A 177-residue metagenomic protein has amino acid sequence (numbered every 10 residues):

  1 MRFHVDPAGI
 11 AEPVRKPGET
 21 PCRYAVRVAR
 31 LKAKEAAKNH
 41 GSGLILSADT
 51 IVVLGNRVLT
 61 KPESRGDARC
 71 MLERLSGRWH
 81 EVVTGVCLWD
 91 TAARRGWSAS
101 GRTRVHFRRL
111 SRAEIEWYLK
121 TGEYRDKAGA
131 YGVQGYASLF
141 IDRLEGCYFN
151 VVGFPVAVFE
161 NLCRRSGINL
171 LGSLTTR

Functional and structural regions predicted by a protein language model:
M1, A48-T50, R78-T84, G101-T103: A generic structural signal for short beta-strands and their flanking turns/coil linkers
M1-L44, R57, A113, A157-E160 (+1 more regions): N-terminal polybasic phosphate/anion-binding patch
Y24, T50-H80, F107-R109: Active-site-adjacent loop/tail segments of enzyme domains
A29, D49, A68, V86 (+2 more regions): Residue-level signal for inorganic ion chemistry
S47, G85-C87, Q134: Short beta-strand segments
I51-L54, L59, W89, R94 (+1 more regions): Short, active-site-adjacent cap segments at secondary-structure transitions
R65-L75, T84-V105: Anionic-ligand binding region
R78, A93-R95, R102-R177: GST superfamily/GST-like fold recognition
